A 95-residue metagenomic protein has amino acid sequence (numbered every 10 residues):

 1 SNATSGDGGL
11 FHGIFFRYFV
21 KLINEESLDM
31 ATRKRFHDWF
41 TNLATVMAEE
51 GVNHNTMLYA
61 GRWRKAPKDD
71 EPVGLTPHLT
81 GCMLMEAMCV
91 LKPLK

Functional and structural regions predicted by a protein language model:
S1-K95: CBM-like carbohydrate-recognition segments
